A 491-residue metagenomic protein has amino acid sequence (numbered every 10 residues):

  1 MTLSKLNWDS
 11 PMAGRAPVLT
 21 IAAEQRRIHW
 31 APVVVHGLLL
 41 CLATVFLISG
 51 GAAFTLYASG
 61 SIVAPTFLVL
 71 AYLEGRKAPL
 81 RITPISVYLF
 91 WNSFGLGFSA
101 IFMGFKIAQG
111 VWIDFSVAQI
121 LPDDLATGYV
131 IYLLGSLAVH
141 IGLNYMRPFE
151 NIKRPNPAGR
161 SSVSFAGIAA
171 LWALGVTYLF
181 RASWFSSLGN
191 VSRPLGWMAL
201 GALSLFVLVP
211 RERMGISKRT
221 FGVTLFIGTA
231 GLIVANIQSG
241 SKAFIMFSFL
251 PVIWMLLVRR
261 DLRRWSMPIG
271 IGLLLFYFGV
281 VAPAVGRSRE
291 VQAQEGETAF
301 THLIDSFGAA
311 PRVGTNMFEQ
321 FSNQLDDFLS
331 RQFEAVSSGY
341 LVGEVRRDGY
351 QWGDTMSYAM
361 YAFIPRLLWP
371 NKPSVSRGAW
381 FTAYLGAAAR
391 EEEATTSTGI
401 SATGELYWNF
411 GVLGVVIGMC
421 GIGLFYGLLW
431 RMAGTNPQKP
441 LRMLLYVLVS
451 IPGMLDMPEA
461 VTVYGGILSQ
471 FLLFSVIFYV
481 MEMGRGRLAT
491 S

Functional and structural regions predicted by a protein language model:
M1-I152, V252-L257, D261-F276, S469-I477: N-terminal "leader" segments that precede or initiate the main folded domain
A13, Q109-L133, L137-V291: Membrane-embedded catalytic interface detector for glycan/lipid assembly enzymes
E24-H36, P79-S93, N156-I168, G215-L225 (+1 more regions): Membrane-interfacial loop-to-transmembrane alpha-helix junctions, especially the N-terminal start
L38-V45, W91-I101, A170-L179, I227-N236 (+2 more regions): Aromatic-anchored segments of alpha-helical transmembrane domains
T66-Y72, L200-R213, I417-R431: Hydrophobic, aromatic-rich transmembrane alpha-helices and their immediate juxtamembrane boundary segments
A182, I237, E392-S491: Hydrophobic alpha-helical segments
I269-S374: Aromatic-rich transmembrane-lumenal/periplasmic boundary elements in polytopic membrane proteins
R346-L413: Long extracytoplasmic/lumenal interhelical loops at the membrane interface of multi-pass membrane proteins
